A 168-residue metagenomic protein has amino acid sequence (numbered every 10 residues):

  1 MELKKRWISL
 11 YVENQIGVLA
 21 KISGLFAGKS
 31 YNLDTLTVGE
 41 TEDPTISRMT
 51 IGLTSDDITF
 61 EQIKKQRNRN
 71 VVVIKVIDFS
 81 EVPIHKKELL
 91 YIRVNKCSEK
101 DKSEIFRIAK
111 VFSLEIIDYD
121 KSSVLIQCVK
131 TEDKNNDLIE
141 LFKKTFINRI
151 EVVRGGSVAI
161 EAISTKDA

Functional and structural regions predicted by a protein language model:
M1-W7, Y11-S47, D57-A168: Long, contiguous binding/interaction regions
I51-T54: Amphipathic, charged alpha-helical scaffolds that flank and support histidine-based chemistry in signaling
